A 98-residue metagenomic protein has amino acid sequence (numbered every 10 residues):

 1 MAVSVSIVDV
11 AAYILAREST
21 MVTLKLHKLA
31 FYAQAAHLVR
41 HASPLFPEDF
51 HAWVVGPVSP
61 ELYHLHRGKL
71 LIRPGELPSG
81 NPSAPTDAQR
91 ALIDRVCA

Functional and structural regions predicted by a protein language model:
M1-A98: Domain-edge interaction signal
